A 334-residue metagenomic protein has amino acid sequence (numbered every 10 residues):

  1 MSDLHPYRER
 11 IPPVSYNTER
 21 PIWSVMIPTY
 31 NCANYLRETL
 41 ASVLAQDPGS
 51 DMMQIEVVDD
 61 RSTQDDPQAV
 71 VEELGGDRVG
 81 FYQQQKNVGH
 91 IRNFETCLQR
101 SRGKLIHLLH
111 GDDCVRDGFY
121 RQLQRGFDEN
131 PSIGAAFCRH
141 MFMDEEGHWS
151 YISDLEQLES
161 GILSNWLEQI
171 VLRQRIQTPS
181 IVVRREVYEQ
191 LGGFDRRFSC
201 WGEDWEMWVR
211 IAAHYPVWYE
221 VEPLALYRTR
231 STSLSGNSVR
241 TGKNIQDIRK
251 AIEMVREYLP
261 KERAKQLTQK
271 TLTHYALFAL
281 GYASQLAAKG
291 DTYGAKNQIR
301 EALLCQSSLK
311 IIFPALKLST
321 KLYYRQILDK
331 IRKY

Functional and structural regions predicted by a protein language model:
M1-S42: N-proximal low-complexity "stem/linker" segments adjacent to membrane-targeting elements
D3, S160-Q169, P223-S231, G236-R263 (+1 more regions): Catalytic core of nucleotide-sugar-dependent glycosyltransferases
A41-M52: Short, acidic, metal-binding catalytic loop of nucleotide-sugar glycosyltransferases
D59-A69, K86, H110: A conserved acidic beta->alpha catalytic loop
P67, Q84-S101: Glycine-rich, basic loop-to-helix element that forms the pyrophosphate-binding segment of sugar-nucleotide handling
I106: Short aromatic/hydrophobic "clamp" motif used to bind/position activated sugar donors
G118-Y151: Conserved donor NDP-sugar-binding/catalytic core segment of glycosyltransferases
S160-K243: Conserved nucleotide-sugar donor-binding catalytic segment
